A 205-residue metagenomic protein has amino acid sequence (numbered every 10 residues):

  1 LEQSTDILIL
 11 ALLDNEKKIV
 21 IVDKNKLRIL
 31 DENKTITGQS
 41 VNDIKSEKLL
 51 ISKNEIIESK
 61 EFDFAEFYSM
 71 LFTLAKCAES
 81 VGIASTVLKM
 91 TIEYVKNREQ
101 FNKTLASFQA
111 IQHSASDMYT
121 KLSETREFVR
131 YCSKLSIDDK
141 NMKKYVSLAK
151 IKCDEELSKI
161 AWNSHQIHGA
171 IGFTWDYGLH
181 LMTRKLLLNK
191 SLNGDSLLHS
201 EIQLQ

Functional and structural regions predicted by a protein language model:
L1-S85, K89: FAD-binding core of flavoproteins
Y68-Q205: Alpha-helical interface subdomain recognition
